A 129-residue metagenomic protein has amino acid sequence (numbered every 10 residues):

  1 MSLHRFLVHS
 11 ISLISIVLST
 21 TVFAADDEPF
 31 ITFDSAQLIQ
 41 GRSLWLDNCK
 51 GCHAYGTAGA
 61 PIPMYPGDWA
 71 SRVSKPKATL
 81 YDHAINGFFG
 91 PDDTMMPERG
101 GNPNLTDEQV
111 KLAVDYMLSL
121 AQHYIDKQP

Functional and structural regions predicted by a protein language model:
S2-I11: Bacterial N-terminal signal peptides that target proteins for export
S19-T21: N-terminal signal peptide c-region/cleavage motif recognized by signal peptidases
A24-I31: Cleaved targeting-peptide boundary
I39-N48: Local sequence-structure signature of Cys/Sec-based thiol-disulfide redox active-site neighborhoods
R42, A54-D82, G101-N102: Gly/Gly-Pro-rich "capping" loops immediately C-terminal to redox-active cysteine motifs in periplasmic/lumenal
G51: Short, cysteine/histidine-rich loop/knuckle motifs that typically chelate Zn2+
I62, H83-K111, M117-P129: Axial heme c-ligation environment in periplasmic c-type cytochrome domains
